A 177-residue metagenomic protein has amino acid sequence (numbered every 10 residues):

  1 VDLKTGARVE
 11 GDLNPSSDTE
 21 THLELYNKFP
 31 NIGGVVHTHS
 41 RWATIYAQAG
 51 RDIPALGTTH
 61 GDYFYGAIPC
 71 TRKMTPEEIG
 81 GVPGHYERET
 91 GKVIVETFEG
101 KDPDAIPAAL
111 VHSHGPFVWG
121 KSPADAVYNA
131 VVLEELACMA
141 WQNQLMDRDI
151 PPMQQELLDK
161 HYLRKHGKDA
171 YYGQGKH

Functional and structural regions predicted by a protein language model:
V1-H177: Glycine-rich flexible loops
